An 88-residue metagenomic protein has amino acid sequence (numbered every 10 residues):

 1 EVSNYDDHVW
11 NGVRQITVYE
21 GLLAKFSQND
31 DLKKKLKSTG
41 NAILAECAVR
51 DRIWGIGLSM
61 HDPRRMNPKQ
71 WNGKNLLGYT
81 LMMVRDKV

Functional and structural regions predicted by a protein language model:
E1-V88: Charged, low-complexity intrinsically disordered segments
